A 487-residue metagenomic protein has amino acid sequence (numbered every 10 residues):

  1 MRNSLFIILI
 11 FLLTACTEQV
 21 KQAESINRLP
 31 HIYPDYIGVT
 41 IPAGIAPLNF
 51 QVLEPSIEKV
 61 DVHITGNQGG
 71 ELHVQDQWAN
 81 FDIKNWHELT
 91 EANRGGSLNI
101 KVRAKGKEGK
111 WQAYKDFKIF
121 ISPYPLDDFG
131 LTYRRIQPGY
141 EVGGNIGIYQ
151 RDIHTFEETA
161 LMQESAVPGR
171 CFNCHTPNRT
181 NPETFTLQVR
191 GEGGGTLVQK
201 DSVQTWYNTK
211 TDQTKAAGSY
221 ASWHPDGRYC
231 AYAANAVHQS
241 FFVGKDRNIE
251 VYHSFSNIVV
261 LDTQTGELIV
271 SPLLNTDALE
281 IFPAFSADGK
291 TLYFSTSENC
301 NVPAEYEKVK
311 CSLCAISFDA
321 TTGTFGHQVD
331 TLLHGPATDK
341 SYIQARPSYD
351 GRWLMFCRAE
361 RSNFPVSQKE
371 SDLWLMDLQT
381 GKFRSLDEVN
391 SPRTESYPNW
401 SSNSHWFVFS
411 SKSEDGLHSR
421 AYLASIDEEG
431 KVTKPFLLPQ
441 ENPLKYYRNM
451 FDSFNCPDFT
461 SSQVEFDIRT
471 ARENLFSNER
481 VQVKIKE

Functional and structural regions predicted by a protein language model:
M1-Q22: Bacterial Sec-dependent N-terminal signal peptides
C16-E487: Sequence signature of WD/YWTD-type beta-propeller architectures
